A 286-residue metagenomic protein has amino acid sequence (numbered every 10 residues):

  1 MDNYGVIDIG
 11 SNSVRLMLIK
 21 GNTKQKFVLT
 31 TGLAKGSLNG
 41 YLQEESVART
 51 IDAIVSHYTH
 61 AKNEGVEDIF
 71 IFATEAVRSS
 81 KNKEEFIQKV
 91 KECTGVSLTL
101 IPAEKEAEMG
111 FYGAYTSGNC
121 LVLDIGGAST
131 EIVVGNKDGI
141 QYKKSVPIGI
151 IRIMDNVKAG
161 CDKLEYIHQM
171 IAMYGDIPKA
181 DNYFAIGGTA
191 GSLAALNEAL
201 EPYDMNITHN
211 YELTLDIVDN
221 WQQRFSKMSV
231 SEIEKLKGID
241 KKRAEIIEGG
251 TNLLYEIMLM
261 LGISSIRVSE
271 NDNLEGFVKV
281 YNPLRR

Functional and structural regions predicted by a protein language model:
D2-T23: N-terminal basic/disordered segments at the start of proteins
Y4-D8, C120-D124, Y183: Short glycine-aspartate micro-motif
L18, G36-N63, I71, A76-N119 (+2 more regions): Helical "lid/coupling" subdomains associated with nucleotide-phosphate turnover
G21-K35, K62: Conserved ATP-binding subdomain of kinase catalytic cores across diverse folds
A128-V134: Acidic, divalent-metal-coordinating active-site segment for phosphoryl/phosphodiester hydrolysis, typified by short
